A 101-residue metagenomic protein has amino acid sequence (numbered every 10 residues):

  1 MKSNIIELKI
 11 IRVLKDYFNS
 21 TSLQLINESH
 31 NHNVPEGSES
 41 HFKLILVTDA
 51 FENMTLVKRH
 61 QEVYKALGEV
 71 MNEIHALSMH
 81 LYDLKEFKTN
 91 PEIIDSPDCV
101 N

Functional and structural regions predicted by a protein language model:
M1-I6: N-terminal presequence-like segments and adjacent domain-start helices
L14-Q24, N72-I74: Short secondary-structure junctions
T21-F42: Short edge beta-strands and adjacent turn/loop segments
I26, I45-V47, S78-Y82: Solvent-exposed beta-strand sheet faces enriched in polar/charged residues
H30-H32, H41, H60, H75 (+1 more regions): Histidine-centered active-site/metal-ligand motif
G37, K43-L56: A short interface-forming secondary-structure element
L67-N101: C-terminal structural segments of small proteins and small subunits
